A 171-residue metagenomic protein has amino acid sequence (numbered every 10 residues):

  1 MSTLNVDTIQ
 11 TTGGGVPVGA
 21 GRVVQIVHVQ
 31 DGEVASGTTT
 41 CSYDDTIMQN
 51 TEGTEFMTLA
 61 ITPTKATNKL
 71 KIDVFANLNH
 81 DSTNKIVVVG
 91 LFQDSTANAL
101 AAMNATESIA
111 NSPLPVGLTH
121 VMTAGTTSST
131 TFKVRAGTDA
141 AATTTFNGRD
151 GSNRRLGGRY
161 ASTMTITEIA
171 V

Functional and structural regions predicted by a protein language model:
M1-S42, T67, S82: Intrinsic low-complexity, repeat-rich intrinsically disordered segments enriched in small/flexible residues
T38-T51, T62-V171: Terminal beta-strand-rich extracellular "head" domains that mediate receptor/glycan or other ligand binding
G53-E55: Short, solvent-exposed loop/turn segments enriched in Ser/Thr/Gly
M57-L59: Extended, low-complexity regulatory regions
